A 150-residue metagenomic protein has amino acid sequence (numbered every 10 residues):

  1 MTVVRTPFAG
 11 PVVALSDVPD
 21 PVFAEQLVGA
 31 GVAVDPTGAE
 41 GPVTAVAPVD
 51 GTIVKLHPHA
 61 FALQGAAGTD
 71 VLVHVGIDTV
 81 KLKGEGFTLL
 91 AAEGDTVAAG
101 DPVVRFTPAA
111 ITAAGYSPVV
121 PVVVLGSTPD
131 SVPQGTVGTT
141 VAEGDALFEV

Functional and structural regions predicted by a protein language model:
M1-V150: Contiguous, well-folded functional domains in the mature portion of proteins
